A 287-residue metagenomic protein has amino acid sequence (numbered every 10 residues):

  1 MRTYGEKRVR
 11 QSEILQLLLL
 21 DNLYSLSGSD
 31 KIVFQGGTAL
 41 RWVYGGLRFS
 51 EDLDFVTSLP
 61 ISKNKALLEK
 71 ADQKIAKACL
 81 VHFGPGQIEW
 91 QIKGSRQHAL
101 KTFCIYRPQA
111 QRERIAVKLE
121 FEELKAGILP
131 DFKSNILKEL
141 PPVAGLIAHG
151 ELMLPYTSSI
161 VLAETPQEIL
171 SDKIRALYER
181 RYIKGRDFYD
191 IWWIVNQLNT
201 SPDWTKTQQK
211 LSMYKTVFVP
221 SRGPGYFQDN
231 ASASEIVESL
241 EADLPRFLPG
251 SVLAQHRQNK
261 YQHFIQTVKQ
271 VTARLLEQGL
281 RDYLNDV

Functional and structural regions predicted by a protein language model:
M1-I32, V43-R48, T57-V287: Structured mid-to-C-terminal alpha-helical surface segments
Q35-T38: Glycine-rich beta-strand-to-loop/alpha-helix junction loops that act as flexible
